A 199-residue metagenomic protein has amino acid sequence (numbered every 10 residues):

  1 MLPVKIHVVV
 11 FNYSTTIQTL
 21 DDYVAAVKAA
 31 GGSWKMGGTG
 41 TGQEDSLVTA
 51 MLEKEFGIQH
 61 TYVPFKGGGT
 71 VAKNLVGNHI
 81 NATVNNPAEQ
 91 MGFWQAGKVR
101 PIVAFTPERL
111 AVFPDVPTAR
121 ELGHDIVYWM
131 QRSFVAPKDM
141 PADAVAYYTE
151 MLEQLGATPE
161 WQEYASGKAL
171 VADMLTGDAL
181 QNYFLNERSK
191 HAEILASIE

Functional and structural regions predicted by a protein language model:
M1-T70, Q131-Y164: Hinge/capping helix and adjacent helix->loop/strand transition within the periplasmic-binding protein
V4, E89-A157, S189: C-terminal lobe and pocket-closing loops of periplasmic/extracytoplasmic Venus-flytrap solute-binding proteins
T19, N78-H79, K98, G123 (+1 more regions): Conserved functional loop/turn residues at catalytic and ligand-binding sites
D22, K73-N74, G92-F93, T118 (+1 more regions): Well-formed, non-transmembrane alpha-helical positions, independent of function
V27-A29, A50-E55, G69-H79, T83 (+2 more regions): Short helices/loops that flank or line small-molecule/ion binding pockets
K35, N81-N85, P101-V103, H191-E193: Paired acidic/hydrophobic, glycine-rich loop segments that form the ligand-binding mouth/hinge of periplasmic-binding
K54-I58, Q95, A142-E199: An extracytoplasmic/periplasmic, membrane-proximal ligand-sensing/linker region
F65, V84-N85, A104, L175: Short beta-strand and adjacent tight-turn residues that come in two discontinuous sequence segments and form the edges
